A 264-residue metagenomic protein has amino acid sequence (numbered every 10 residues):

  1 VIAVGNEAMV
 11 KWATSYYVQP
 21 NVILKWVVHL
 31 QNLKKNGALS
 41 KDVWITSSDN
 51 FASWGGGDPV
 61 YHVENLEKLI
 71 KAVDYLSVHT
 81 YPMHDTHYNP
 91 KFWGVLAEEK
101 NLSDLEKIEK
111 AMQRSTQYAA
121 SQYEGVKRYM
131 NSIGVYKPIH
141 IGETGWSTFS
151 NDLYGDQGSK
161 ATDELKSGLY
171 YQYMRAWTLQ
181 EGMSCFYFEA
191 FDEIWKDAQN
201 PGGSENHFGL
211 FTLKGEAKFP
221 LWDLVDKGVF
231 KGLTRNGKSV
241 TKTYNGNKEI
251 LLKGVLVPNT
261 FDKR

Functional and structural regions predicted by a protein language model:
V1, H62-V78, M83, T178-M183 (+2 more regions): Structural recognition of alpha->loop->beta junctions
V1-V4, M9-V10, W44-S47, Y75-V78 (+2 more regions): Structural recognition of the beta-strand scaffold that forms the well-ordered cores of secreted hydrolase catalytic
M9, N50-A52, W146, D192-E193: Conserved beta-strand elements of beta-rich interaction domains across eukaryotes, especially beta-propellers
M9-V18, K91, S150-S159, N200-G202: Surface-exposed, active-site-proximal loop segments in enzymatic domains
S15-I141, S147, N151: Noncatalytic carbohydrate-binding groove/subsite architecture in carbohydrate-active enzymes
D152-S167, Y171-Y173, W177-R264: Aromatic-rich peripheral "rim/lid" segments of glycoside hydrolase catalytic domains that contact and position glycan
